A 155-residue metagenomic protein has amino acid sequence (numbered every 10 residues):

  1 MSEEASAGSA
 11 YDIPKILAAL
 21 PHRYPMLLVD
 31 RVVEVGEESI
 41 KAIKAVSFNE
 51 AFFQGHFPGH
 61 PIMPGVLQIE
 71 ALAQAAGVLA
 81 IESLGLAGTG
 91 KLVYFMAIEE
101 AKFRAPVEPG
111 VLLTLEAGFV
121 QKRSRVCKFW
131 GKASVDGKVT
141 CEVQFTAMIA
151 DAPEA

Functional and structural regions predicted by a protein language model:
S2-A10, A76-T114, T140-E142, A147-M148: Hydrophobic beta-strand-centered segment that forms part of the acyl-chain substrate-binding groove
S2-G8, S39-K41, V107-V111, G118-A155: HotDog/MaoC-like acyl-thioester-processing domains
S2-V33, I40, T146-A147: Flexible, low-complexity linker/boundary loops enriched in proline and small hydrophobic residues that flank enzymatic
Y24-M63: Catalytic strand-loop segment that frames the active site of acyl-thioester-processing enzymes
D30-V33, E99, R104, E116-V120 (+1 more regions): Conserved positions in beta-strands of structured domains
E50, Q54-I81, F95-M96: Compact, glycine-rich, soluble single-domain proteins
